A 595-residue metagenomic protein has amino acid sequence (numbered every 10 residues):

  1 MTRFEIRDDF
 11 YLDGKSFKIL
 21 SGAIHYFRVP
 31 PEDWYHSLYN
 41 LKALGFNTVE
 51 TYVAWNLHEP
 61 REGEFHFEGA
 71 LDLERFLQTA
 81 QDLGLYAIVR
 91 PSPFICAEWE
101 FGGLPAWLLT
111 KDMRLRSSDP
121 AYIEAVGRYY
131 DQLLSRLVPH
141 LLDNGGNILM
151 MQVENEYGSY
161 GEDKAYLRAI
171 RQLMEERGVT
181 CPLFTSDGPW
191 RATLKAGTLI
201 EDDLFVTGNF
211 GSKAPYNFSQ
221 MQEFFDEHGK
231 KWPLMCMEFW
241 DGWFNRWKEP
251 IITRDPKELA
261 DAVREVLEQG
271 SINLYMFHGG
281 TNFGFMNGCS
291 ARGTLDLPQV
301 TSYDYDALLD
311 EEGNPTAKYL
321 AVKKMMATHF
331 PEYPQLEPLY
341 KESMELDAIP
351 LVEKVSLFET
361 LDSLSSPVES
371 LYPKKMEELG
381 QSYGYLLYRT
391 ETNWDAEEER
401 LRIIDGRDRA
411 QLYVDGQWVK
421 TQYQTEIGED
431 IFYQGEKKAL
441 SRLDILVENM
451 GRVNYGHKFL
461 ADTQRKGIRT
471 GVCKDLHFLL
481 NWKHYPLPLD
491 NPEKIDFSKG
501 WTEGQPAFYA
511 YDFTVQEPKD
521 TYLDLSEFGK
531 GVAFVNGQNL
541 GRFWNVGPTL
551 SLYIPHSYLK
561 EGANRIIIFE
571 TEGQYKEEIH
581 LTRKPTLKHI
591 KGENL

Functional and structural regions predicted by a protein language model:
M1-T48, Q78: N-terminal carbohydrate-binding accessory modules
I19-P31, W55-L73, L109-R128, Q152-D163 (+4 more regions): The substrate-binding groove and active-site-proximal loops of carbohydrate-active enzymes, especially glycoside
W34-E100, R171-E176: Aromatic-lined substrate-binding rim segments of carbohydrate-active enzymes
G63-G69, P93-S117, L167, R171 (+2 more regions): Aromatic- and acidic-residue-enriched segments that line the glycan-binding/catalytic groove of carbohydrate-active
D72-V89, D112-I148: An active-site-proximal structural segment forming one wall of the substrate-binding cleft that immediately precedes
Y122-E201: Active-site neighborhood of glycoside hydrolase catalytic domains
E176-R177, N209, K213-A317, M325: Catalytic-core region of carbohydrate-active enzymes that cleave or remodel glycosidic bonds
E398-V414, L443, F513-N536, F543-W544 (+1 more regions): Aromatic-lined ligand-binding clefts that engage carbohydrates, nucleic acids, or primary amines
